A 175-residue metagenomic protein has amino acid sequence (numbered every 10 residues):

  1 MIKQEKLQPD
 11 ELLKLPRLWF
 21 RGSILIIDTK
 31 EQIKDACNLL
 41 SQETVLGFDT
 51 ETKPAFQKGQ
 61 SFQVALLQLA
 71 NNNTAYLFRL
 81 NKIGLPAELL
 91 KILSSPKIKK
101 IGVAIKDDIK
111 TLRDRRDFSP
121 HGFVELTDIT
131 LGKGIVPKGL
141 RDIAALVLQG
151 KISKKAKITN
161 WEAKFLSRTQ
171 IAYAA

Functional and structural regions predicted by a protein language model:
M1-L46, R115, L126: N-terminal accessory regions of nucleic-acid-interacting proteins
V45-K58: Short acidic, Gly/Ser-rich segments with clustered Asp/Glu that frequently serve as metal-coordination loops in enzyme
D49, L67, I101, E125 (+1 more regions): A residue-level signal for conserved active-site and pocket-lining positions in enzyme catalytic cores
A55-F56, D108-R115: Short active-site loop/helix that positions an aromatic residue
F56-N73: A short alpha/beta connector and helix-capping loop motif
S95-K100: Short active-site oxyanion
E125-L146: Short alpha-helix plus adjacent loop in nuclease-associated cores
A145-A175: Acidic, Mg2+-coordinating catalytic module of metal-dependent nucleases/exonucleases that use a two-metal-ion mechanism
